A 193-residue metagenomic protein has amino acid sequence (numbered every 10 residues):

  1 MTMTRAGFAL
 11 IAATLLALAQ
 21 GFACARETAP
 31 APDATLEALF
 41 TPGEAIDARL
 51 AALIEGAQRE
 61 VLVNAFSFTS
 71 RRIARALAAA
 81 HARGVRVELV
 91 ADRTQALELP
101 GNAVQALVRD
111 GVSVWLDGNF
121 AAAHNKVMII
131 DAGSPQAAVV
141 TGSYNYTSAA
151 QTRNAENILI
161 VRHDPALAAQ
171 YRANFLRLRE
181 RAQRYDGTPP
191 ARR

Functional and structural regions predicted by a protein language model:
M1-I11: Bacterial N-terminal signal peptides that target proteins for export
A9-A19: Bacterial N-terminal signal peptides
A19, A23-A25: Boundary at the C-terminal end of the N-terminal hydrophobic targeting segment
D33-L62, A173: N-terminal targeting signals for Sec/Tat export/insertion, comprising classic cleavable signal peptides
A52, G56-S113: Primarily the HKD phosphodiesterase
L62-A65, E88-D92, W115-L116, I129 (+2 more regions): Structural recognition of the beta-strand scaffold that forms the well-ordered cores of secreted hydrolase catalytic
S67-R71, R93-L97, F120-A122, S134 (+2 more regions): Solvent-exposed loop/turn segments at secondary-structure junctions within structured extracellular/periplasmic domains
D131, P135-R193: Signature of lipid phosphatidyltransferase scaffolds
